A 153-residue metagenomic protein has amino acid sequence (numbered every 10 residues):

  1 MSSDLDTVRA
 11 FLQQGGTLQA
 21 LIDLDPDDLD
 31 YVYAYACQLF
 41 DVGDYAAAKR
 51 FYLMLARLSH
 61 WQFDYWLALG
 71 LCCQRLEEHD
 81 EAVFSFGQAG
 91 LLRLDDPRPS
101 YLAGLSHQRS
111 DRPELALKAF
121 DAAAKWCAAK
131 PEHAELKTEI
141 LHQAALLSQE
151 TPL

Functional and structural regions predicted by a protein language model:
M1-D27: Long, contiguous interaction/recruitment modules in multidomain scaffold/adaptor proteins
S2-S3, D28-Q38, C127-P131, A144-A145: Alpha-solenoid helical repeat scaffolds
P26-R93: Alpha-helical adaptor scaffolds
D41, R75, R109, Q143-L146 (+1 more regions): Register position in tetratricopeptide repeats
A68, L102, L136-E139, Q143: Canonical tetratricopeptide repeat
G70, V83-D111, L115, F120-A122: Alpha-helical protein-protein interaction scaffolds
Q108-P131, T138-A145: TPR/TPR-like (Sel1-like) alpha-helical repeat modules
